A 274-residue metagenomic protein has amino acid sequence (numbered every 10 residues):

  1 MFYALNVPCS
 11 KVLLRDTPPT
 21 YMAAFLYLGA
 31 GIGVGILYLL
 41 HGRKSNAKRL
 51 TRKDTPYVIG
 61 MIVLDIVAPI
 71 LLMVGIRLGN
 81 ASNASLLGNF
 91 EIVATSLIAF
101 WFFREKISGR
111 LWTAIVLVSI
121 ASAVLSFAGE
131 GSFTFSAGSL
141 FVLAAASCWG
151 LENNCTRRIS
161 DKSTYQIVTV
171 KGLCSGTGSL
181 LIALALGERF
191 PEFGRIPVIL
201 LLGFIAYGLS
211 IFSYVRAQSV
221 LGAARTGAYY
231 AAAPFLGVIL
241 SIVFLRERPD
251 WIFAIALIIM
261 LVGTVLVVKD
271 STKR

Functional and structural regions predicted by a protein language model:
M1, A23-F25, N83-I92, C155-G176 (+1 more regions): Helix-helix packing/entry segments at the starts of transmembrane helices
M1-L26, A30, G131-R158: Glycine-/small-residue-enriched transmembrane alpha-helix faces in small-molecule transporters and effluxers
F2-V7, G42-S82, G88, V124 (+1 more regions): Specific transmembrane alpha-helical segments of multi-pass solute transporters/efflux pumps, especially DMT/EamA
P8-P19, S45-A47, R77, S126-A137 (+2 more regions): Membrane-interface helix termini and inter-helical loops of multi-pass transporters
L13, M22, L26, I59 (+8 more regions): Hydrophobic/aromatic residues within transmembrane alpha-helices of multi-pass small-molecule transporters
D16-V67, A94, C148-E152, T169-G187 (+2 more regions): Transmembrane alpha-helices of multi-pass small-molecule transport proteins
V34, I98, F102, I107-F127 (+5 more regions): Hydrophobic transmembrane alpha-helices of multi-pass small-molecule transport proteins
R52-V58, I107-V118, S139, K162-G172 (+1 more regions): Cytoplasmic-side transmembrane-helix entry/capping segments in multi-pass membrane proteins
